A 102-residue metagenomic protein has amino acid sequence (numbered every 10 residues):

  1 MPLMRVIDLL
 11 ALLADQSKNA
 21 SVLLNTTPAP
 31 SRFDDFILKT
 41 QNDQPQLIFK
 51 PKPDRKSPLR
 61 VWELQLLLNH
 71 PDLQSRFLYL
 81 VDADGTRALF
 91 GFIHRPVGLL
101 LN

Functional and structural regions predicted by a protein language model:
M1-N19, L64: DNA replication sliding-clamp ring fold and its partner-interaction surfaces
S21-N102: Detector for the mature cores of small, proteolytically processed and post-translationally modified peptide effectors
